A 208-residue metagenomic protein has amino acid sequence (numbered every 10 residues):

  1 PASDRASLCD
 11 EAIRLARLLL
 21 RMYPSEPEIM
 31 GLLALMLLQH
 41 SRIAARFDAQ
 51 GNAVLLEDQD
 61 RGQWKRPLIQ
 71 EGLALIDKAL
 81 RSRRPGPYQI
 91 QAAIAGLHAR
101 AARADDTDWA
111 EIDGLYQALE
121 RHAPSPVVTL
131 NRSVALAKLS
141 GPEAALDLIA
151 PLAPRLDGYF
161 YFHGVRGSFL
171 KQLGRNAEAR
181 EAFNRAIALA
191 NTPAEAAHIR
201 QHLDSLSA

Functional and structural regions predicted by a protein language model:
P1-Q117: Amphipathic helix-loop-helix modules that constitute alpha-helical solenoid scaffolds
R21-M22, R81-S82, Q117-H122, P151-D157 (+1 more regions): Solenoid-like repeat scaffolds
E28, P87, Q91, V127-V128 (+2 more regions): Start-of-helix register in tetratricopeptide repeats
M36, G62, A99-R103, A135-L136 (+3 more regions): Residue-level signature for tetratricopeptide repeat
